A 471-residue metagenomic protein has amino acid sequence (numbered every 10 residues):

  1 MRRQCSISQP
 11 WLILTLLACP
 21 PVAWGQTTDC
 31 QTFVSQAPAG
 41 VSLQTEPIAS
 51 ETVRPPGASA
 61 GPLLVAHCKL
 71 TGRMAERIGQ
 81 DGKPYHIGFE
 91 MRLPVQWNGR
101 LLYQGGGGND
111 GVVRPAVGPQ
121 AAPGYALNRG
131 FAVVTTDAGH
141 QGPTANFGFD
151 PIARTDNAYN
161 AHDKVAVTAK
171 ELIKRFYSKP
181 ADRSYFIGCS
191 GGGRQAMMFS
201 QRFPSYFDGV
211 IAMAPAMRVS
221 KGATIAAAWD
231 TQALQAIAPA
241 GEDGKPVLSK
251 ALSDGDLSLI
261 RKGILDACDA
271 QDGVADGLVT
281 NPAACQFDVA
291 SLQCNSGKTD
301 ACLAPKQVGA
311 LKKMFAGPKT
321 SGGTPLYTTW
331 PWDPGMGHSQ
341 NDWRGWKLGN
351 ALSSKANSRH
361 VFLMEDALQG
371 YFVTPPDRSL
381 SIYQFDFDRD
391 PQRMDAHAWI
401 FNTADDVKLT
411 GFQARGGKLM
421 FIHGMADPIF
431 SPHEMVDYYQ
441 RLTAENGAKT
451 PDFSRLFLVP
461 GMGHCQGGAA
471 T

Functional and structural regions predicted by a protein language model:
Q9-P21: Bacterial N-terminal signal peptides
W24-R100, V113, P119-A121, R261 (+3 more regions): Catalytic-loop region of hydrolases
Q80-P84, V113-P119, T144-I152, A196-R202 (+9 more regions): Short, solvent-exposed loop/turn and secondary-structure capping segments
W97-L101, R129-V133, K179-S184, S205-G209 (+3 more regions): Loop/turn elements at helix/coil->beta-strand transitions in domains of secreted/extracellular proteins
N98, G106-S178, T224-I225, S379-F401 (+2 more regions): Cap/lid segment of the alpha/beta-hydrolase catalytic domain
I187-G192, A196: Gly/Ala-rich beta-loop-alpha elbow adjacent to hydrolase catalytic centers
M198-S200, S205-S321, L458: A catalytic-pocket lid/entrance helix-loop region that shapes and gates access to the active site across common
G309, F315-T471: C-terminal subdomain of alpha/beta-hydrolase-fold enzymes, centered on the catalytic histidine and its supporting
